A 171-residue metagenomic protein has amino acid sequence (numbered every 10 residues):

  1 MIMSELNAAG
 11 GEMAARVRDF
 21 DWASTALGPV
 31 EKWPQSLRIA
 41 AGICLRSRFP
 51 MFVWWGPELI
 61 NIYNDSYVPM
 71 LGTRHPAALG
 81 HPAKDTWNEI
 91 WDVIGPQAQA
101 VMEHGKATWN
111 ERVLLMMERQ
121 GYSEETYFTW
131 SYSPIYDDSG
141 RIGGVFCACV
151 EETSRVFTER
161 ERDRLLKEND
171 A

Functional and structural regions predicted by a protein language model:
M1-M3, V150-A171: PAS-associated C-terminal cap
R18-F20, S47-E103: PAS-family sensory domains
R18-S24, P34-L37, G42-R46, E89-E118: Soluble sensory domains of the PAS superfamily and closely related sensory modules
D21-V30, K84, E168-A171: Short regulatory/linker helices and ligand/cofactor-binding micro-motifs at input modules
V30-Y63, K167-D170: Sensory modules in modular signal-transduction proteins
A107-W109, E125-Y127, G144: Beta-strand residues that line the small-molecule/cofactor-binding core of sensory signal-transduction domains
Q120-G121, I135-D138: Sensor-regulatory modules in signal-transduction proteins
W130-P134, R141-E151: PAS-family sensory domains
